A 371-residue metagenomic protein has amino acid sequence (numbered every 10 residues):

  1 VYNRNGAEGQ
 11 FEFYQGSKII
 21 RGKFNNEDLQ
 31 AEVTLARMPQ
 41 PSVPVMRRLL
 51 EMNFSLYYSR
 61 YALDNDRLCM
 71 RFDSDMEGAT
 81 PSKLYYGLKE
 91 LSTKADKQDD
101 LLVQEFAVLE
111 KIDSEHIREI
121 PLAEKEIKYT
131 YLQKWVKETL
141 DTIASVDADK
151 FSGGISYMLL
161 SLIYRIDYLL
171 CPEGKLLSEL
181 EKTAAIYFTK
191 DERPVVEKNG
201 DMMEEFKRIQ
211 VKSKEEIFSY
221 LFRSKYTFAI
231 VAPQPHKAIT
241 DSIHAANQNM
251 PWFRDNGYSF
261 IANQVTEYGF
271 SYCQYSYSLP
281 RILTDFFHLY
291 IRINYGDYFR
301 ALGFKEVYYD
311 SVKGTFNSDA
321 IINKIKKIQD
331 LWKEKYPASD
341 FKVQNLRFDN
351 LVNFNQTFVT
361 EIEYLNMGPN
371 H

Functional and structural regions predicted by a protein language model:
V1-A36: N-terminal catalytic cores of peptidoglycan-degrading enzymes
E32-N65: Short, internal acidic amphipathic alpha-helical interface segments that mediate docking to partner proteins
A62-M70, S74-Y86: Well-ordered alpha/beta subsegment
L84-D99: Short amphipathic C-terminal alpha-helix that caps PH/PH-like domains
V103-L159: Charged, amphipathic alpha-helical linkers/stalks
E138-A184, Y277-G314: Amphipathic alpha-helical interaction modules
L162-V265: Charged, long alpha-helical assembly modules
D255-H371: Charge-dense, extended regions
